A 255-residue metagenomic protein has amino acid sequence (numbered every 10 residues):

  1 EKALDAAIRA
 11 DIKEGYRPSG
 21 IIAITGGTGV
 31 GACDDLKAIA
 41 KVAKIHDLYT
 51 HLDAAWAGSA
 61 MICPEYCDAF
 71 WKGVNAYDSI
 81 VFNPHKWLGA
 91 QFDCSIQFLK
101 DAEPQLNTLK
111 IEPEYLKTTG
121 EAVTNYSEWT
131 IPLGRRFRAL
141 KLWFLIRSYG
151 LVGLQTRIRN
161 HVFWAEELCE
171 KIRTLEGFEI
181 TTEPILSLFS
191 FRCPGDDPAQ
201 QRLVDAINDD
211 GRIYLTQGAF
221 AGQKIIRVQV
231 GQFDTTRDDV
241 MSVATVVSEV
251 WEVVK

Functional and structural regions predicted by a protein language model:
E1-G26, V30-A38, D68-A69, N75: PLP-dependent aminotransferase-class I/II
K2-A3, G31-D35, A60-Y66, Q91-C94 (+1 more regions): Short acidic, glycine/serine/threonine-rich loops at helix termini
R9-R17, A40-H51, F70-G73, P104-L106 (+2 more regions): Secondary-structure transition/capping motifs at alpha-helix termini and the adjoining loop/turn into the next element
S19, G27, H46, F70-E176: Active-site C-terminal subdomain of aminotransferase-like
G26-G27, W56-G58, K86, Q232: Active-site-proximal loop/turn and secondary-structure-junction residues that shape catalytic pockets, frequently
A32-P64: Catalytic PLP-binding core of fold-type I/II PLP enzymes
I111-L133, I146-V254: Conserved C-terminal alpha-helix-loop-beta "cap" of PLP-dependent enzymes that closes/shapes the active-site mouth
